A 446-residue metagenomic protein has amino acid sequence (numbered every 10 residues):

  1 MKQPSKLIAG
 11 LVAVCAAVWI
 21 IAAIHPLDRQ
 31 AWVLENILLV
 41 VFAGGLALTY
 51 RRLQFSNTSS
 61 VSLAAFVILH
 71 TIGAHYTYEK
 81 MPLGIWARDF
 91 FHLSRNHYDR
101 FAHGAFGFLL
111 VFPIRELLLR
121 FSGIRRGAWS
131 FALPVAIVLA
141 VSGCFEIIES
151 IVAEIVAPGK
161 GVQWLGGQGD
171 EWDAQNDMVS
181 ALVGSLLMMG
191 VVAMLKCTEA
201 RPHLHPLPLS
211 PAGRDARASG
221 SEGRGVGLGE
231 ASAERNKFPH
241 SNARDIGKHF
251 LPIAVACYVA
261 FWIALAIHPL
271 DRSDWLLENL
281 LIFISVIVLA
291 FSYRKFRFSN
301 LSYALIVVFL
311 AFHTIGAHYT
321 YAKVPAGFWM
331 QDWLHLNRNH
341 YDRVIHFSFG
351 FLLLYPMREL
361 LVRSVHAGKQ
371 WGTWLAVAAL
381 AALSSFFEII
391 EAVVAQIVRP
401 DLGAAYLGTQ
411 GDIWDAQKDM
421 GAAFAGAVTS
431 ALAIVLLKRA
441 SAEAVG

Functional and structural regions predicted by a protein language model:
M1-V12, H240-V255: N-terminal membrane topogenic signal
A16-A31, L38-F42, L46-F108, F112 (+4 more regions): "…centered on the first transmembrane helix and the immediately adjacent amphipathic helix/loop
D28-W32, K80-G84, Y98, S142-G143 (+7 more regions): Interfacial helix-loop-helix junctions of multi-pass membrane proteins
V41-Y50, A105-F121, I155-A157, V179-L195 (+4 more regions): Membrane-interfacial alpha-helical segments at the cytosolic side of multi-pass membrane proteins
V61-H70, L133-I147, A304-H313, A376-I390: Hydrophobic alpha-helical membrane-insertion segments
S122-L139, V365-A381: Internal alpha-helical transmembrane segments of multi-pass membrane proteins
A193-L204, V435-V445: Membrane-interface capping segments at transmembrane-helix boundaries
P202-R244: Intrinsic disorder/low-complexity segments
